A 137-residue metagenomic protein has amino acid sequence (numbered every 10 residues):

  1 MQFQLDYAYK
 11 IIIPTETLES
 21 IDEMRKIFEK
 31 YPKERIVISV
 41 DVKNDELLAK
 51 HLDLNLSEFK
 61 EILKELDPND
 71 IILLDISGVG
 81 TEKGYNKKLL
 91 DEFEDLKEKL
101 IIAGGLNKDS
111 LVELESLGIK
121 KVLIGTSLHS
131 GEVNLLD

Functional and structural regions predicted by a protein language model:
M1, D6-V79: Conserved anion-binding
M1-E23, D75-G78, G104-D137: Glycine-rich phosphate-binding active-site loops on the catalytic face of alpha/beta enzymes
E23-V40, E82-K108: Alpha-helix-loop-beta-strand connector modules within alpha/beta enzyme cores
L48, E82, E132: Active-site-proximal flexible loops/turns
N55-E58, Y85, N134: Secondary-structure junction/capping motif
E65-D70, D95-E98, G118: A structural motif corresponding to the C-terminal end of an alpha-helix and its immediate exit/capping segment
